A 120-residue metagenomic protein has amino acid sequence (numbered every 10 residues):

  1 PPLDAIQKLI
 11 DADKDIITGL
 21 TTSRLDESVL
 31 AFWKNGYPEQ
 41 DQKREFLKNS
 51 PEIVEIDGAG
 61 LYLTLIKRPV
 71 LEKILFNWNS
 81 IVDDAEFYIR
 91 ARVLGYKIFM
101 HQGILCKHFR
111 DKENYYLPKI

Functional and structural regions predicted by a protein language model:
P1-P2, D84: Amphipathic coiled-coil/heptad-repeat helices and related helical stalk/stem segments that mediate oligomerization
P2-N79: Conserved catalytic core of nucleotide-sugar-dependent glycosyltransferases
R68-P69, K73-I120: C-terminal catalytic/acceptor-binding lobe
